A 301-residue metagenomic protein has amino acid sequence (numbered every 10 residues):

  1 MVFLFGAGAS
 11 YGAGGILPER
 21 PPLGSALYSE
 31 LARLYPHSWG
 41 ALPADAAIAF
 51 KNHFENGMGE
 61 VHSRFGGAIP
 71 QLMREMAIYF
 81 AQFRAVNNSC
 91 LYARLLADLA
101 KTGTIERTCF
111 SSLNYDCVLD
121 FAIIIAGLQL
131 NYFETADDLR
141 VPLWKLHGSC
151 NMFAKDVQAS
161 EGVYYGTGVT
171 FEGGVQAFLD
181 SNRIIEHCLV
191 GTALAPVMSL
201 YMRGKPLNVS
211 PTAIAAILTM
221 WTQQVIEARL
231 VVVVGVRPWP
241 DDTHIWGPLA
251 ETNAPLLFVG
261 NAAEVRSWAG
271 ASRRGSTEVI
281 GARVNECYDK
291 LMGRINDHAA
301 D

Functional and structural regions predicted by a protein language model:
M1-A13, S25, T212-D301: SIR2/sirtuin-family catalytic core signature
M1-T108, L113-F121: Gly/serine-rich nucleotide phosphate-binding loop at the start of the catalytic core of nucleotide/ADP-ribose-handling
E19-L23, A126-L130, P248-E251: Glycine-rich, phosphate-binding/catalytic loops in enzymes
L31, L99-G103, A122-A126, A269-S272 (+2 more regions): Hydrophobic, Leu/Ile/Phe/Ala-enriched alpha-helical segments that form helix-helix packing faces
L34-H37, A136-F153, A254-R273: Short, flexible loop segments at boundaries between secondary-structure elements
W39-H62, K101-R203, V209: Extended, H/D-rich, highly charged conserved domains that either
A81-S89, P206-I214, V234-R237: Short, flexible loop segments at the rims of nucleotide/cofactor-binding pockets, characterized by
N88-L96, Q129, V209-W221: A Trp-anchored, charged/polar loop motif used as the substrate-binding/catalytic surface of acyl/ester-handling
